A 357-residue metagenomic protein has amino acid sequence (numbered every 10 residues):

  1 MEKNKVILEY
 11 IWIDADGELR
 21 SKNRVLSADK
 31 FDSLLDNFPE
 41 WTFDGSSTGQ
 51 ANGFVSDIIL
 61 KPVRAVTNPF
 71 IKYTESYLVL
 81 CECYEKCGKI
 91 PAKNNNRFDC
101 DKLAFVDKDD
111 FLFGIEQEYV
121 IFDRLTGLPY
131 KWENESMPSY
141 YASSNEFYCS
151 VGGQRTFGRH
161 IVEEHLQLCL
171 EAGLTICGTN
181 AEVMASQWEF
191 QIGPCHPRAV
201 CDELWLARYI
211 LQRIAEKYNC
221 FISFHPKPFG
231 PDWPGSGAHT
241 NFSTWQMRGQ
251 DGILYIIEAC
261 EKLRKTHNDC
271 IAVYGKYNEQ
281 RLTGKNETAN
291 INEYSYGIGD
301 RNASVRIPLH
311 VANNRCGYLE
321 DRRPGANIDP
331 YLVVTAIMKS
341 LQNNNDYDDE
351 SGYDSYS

Functional and structural regions predicted by a protein language model:
M1-S357: Glycine-rich, acidic/polar active-site loops that bind/position phosphate-bearing ligands
